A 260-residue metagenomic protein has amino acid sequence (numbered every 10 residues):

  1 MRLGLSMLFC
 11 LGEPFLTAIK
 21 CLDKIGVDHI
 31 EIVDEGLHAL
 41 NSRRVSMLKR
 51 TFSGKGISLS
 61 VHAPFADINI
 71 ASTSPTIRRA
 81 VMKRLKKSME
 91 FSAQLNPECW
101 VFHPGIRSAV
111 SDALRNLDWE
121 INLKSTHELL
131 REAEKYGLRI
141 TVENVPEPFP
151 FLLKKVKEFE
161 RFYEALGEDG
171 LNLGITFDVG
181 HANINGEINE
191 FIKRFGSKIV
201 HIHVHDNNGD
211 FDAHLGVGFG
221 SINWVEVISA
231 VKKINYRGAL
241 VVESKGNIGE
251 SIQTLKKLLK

Functional and structural regions predicted by a protein language model:
M1-M89, A93, L259-K260: N-terminal pre-domain/capping segments
M1-R2, L11-G12, L16-D23, E98 (+2 more regions): Histidine-acidic metal/acid-base catalytic patches
F9-L11, D34-G36, F65-D67, P104-S108 (+4 more regions): Active-site-proximal loop/turn and secondary-structure-junction residues that shape catalytic pockets, frequently
P14, L40, R44, A80-R84 (+4 more regions): Soluble or luminal CAZymes and related metallo-dependent hydrolases
D28-H29, S58, E98, R139 (+1 more regions): Residue-level detector of anion-binding/catalytic polar loops
H29, S60, T141-V142, T176-V179 (+2 more regions): Generic enzyme active-site microenvironment
R43-G56, S125-E132, F191-R194, E226-A230: Catalytic-core regions built around general acid/base machinery
G54, P75-G174: Active-site acidic/histidine proton-transfer and metal-coordination neighborhood in alpha/beta enzyme cores
